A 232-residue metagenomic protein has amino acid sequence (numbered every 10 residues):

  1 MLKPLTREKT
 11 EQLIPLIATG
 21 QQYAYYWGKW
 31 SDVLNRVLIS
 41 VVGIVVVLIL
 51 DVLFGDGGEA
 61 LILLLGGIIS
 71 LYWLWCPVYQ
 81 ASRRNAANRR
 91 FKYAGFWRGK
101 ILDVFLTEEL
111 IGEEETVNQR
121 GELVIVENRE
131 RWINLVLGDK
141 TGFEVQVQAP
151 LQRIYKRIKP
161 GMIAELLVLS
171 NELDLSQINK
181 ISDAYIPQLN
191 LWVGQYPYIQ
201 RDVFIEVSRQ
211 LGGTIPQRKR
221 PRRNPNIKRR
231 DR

Functional and structural regions predicted by a protein language model:
M1-V46: N-terminal membrane-targeting/pre-transmembrane regions
L48-I62: Membrane-interfacial hairpin junctions
G58-R89: Transmembrane alpha-helices and immediately adjacent membrane-cytoplasm interface residues in multi-pass integral
L63-G66, K140-G142, V147, K159-M162: Intrinsically disordered, low-complexity, charge-dense segments enriched in Lys/Arg and Glu/Asp interspersed
P77-E108: Conserved beta-hairpin
F96-K140, Q146: Acidic, Ser/Thr-rich low-complexity segments on the non-lumenal side of membrane proteins
P150-L167: Short nucleic-acid-contacting surface segments enriched for D/E, G, S/T with interspersed K/R
L169-R230: OB-fold/S1-family single-stranded nucleic acid-binding modules
